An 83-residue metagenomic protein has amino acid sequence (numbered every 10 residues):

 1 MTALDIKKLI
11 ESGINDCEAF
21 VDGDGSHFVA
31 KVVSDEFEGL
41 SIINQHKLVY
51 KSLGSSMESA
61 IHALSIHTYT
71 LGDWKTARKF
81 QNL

Functional and structural regions predicted by a protein language model:
M1-C17: N-proximal, solvent-exposed amphipathic alpha-helical segments enriched in charged/polar residues
I6-I10, N44-S59: Short, non-transmembrane amphipathic alpha-helical segments
G13-V29: Short edge beta-strands and adjacent turn/loop segments
F20-D22, K31-V33, H67-Y69: Solvent-exposed beta-strand sheet faces enriched in polar/charged residues
H27, H46, H62: Histidine-centered active-site/metal-ligand motif
V32-N44: A short interface-forming secondary-structure element
K51-L83: C-terminal structural segments of small proteins and small subunits
